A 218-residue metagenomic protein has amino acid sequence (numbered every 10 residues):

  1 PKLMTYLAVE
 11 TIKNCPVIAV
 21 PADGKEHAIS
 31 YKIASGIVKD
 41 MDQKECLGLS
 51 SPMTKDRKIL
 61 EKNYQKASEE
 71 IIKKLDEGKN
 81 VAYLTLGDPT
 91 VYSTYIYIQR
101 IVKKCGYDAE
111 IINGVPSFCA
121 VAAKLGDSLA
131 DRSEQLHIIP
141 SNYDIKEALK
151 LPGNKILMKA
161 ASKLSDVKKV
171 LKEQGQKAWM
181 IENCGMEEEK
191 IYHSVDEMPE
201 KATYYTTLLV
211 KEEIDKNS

Functional and structural regions predicted by a protein language model:
P1-K2, Y6-Y107, D196-P199, T206 (+1 more regions): Class I S-adenosyl-L-methionine
L7, E70, Y143-E147, D166: Short acidic active-site motifs
K25-H27, T54, P116-C119, M186-E188: Short gly/pro/ser/thr-enriched loop/turn and capping motifs at secondary-structure boundaries
C46-G48, A109, I138, A178-M180: Conserved beta-strand scaffold positions in the cores of enzyme catalytic domains, especially in NTP/NDP-utilizing
S51-R57, D144-K146, M186-E188: A short acidic, often aromatic-flanked loop/helix-cap motif at beta-alpha or helix-coil junctions that lines enzyme
I59-S68, K124-D127, K150-N154, Y192-E197: Short, surface-exposed amphipathic charged segments that create phosphate/polyanion-binding patches used for binding
T90-L151, P199, K216: Class I SAM-dependent methyltransferase SAM-binding "motif I" and its flanking Rossmann-like core
L149-S218: A contiguous loop/helix-start segment that scaffolds small-molecule binding in enzyme catalytic cores
